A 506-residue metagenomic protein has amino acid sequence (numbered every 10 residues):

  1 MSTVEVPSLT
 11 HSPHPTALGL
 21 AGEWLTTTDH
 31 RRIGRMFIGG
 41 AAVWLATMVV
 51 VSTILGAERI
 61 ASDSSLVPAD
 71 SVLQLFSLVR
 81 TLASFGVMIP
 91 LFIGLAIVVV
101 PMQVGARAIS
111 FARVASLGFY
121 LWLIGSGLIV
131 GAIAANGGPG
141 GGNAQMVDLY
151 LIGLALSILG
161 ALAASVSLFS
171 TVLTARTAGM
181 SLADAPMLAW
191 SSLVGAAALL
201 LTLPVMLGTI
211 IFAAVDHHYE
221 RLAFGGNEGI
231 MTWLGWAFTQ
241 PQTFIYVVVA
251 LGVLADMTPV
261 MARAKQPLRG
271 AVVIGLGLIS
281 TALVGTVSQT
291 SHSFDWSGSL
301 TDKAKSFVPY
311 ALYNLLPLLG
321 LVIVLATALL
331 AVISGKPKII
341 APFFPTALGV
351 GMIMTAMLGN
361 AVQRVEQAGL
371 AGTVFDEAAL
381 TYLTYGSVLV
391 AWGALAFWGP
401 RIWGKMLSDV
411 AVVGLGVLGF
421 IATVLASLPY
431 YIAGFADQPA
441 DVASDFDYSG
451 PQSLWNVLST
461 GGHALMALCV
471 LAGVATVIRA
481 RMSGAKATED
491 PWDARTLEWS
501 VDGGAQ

Functional and structural regions predicted by a protein language model:
M1-T26: Short, Lys/Arg-rich, polar N-terminal cytosolic tail immediately upstream of the first transmembrane signal-anchor
V6-P7, R32-P139, V147-T171, L188-A262 (+4 more regions): Hydrophobic cores of alpha-helical transmembrane segments in multi-pass integral membrane proteins
A17-I33, T177-M180: Cytosolic juxtamembrane amphipathic/interface segments immediately preceding and feeding into a transmembrane helix
P139-G142, W296-T301, A368-L370: Membrane-interface helix termini and inter-helical loops of multi-pass transporters
V172, R176, I333-K336: Cytoplasmic membrane-interface segments at the C-terminal ends of transmembrane helices
A175-A183, V260-M261: Inter-helical turn/loop segments and adjacent helix faces that build the functional surface of alpha-helical bundle
D302-S306: Membrane-helix interface and helix-disruption motif detector
P337-P342: Hydrophobic, membrane-facing alpha-helical anchors
